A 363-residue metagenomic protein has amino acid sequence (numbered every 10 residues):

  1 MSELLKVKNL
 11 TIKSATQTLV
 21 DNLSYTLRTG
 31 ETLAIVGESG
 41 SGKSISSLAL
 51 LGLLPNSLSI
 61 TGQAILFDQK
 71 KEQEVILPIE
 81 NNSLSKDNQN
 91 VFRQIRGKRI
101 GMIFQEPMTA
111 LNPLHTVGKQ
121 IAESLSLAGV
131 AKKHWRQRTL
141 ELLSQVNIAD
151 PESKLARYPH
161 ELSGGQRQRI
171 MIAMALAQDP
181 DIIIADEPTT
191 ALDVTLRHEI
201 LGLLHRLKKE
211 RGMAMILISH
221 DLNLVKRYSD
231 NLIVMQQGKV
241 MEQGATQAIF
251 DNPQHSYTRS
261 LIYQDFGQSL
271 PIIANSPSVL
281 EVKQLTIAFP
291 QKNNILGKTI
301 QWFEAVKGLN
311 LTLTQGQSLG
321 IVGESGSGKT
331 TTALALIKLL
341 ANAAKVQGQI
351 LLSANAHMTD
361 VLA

Functional and structural regions predicted by a protein language model:
K71-G101, L127, A248-P253, L296-I300 (+1 more regions): ABC ATPase NBD coupling module
A177-D181: A short, proline-enriched helix->beta-strand linker immediately N-terminal to the Walker B motif in ABC-type P-loop
I183-D186: Catalytic Walker B motif of ABC-type/P-loop ATPase nucleotide-binding domains
H198-R211: Helical segment within the ABC ATPase nucleotide-binding domain
V225-R227: A short, surface-exposed alpha-helical micro-motif characterized by mixed small hydrophobic and charged/polar residues
N231, Q243: Short, glycine/charged-rich "phosphate-handling" switch motifs in NTP-dependent and phosphotransfer domains
